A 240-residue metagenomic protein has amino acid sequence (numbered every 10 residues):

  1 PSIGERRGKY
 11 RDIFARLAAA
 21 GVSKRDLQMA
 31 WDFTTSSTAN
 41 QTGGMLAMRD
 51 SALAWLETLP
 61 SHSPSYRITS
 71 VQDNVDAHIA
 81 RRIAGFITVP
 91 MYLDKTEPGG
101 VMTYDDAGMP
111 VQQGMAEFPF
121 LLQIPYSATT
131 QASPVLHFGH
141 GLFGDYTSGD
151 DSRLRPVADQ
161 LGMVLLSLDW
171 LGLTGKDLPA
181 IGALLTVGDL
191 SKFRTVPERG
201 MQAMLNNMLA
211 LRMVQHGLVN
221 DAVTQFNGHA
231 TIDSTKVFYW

Functional and structural regions predicted by a protein language model:
P1-S65, T69-D73, D106-G108, G141 (+1 more regions): Acidic, Ser/Thr/Gly/Pro-rich low-complexity segments and short DxT(G/T)-type signature motifs
L27-D32, A80-A84, M115-L121, A132-L136 (+2 more regions): Extracellular structured ligand-interaction cores
T35-A39, I87-M91, I124-Y126, H140-F143 (+1 more regions): Short, flexible loop/turn elements at secondary-structure junctions
P64-A132: N-terminal cap/lid segment of alpha/beta-hydrolase-fold proteins
K95-E117, T129-G228: Cap/lid segment of the alpha/beta-hydrolase catalytic domain
N227-W240: Alpha/beta-hydrolase fold nucleophile elbow
